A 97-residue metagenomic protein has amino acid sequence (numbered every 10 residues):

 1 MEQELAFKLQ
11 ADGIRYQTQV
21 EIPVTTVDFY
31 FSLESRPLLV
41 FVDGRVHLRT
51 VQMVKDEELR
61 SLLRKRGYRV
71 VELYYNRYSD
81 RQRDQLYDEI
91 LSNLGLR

Functional and structural regions predicted by a protein language model:
M1-R97: Nucleic-acid endo/exonuclease domains
